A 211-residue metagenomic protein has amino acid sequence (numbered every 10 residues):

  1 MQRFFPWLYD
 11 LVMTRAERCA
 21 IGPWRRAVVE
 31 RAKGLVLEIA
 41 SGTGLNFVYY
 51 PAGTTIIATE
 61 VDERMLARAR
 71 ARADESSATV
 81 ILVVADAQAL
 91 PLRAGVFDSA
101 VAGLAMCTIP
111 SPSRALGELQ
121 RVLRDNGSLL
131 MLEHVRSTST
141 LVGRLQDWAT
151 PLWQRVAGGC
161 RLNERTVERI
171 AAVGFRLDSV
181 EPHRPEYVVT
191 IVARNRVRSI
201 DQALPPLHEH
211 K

Functional and structural regions predicted by a protein language model:
M1-K33, L45-N46, Q146-W153: Conserved class I S-adenosyl-L-methionine
R3, V12-R15, L130-R184, V188-T190: C-terminal alpha-helical "lid/dimerization" subdomain adjacent to the S-adenosyl-L-methionine
L35-A89: Class I SAM-dependent methyltransferase SAM/SAH-binding core
T55, N126-S128: Short glycine-centered segments of the SAM/dcSAM-binding site in methyltransferase folds
Q88-A100: A short acidic, Gly/Pro-enriched loop at the edge of an enzyme's catalytic core that lines a small-molecule cofactor
D98-S111: A short SAM/SAH-binding and catalytic strip from SAM-dependent methyltransferases
S113-D125: A short glycine-rich, Lys/Arg-flanked "PGG" loop and its adjoining helix->strand segment in the class I
F175-K211: Core SAM-dependent methyltransferase catalytic element
